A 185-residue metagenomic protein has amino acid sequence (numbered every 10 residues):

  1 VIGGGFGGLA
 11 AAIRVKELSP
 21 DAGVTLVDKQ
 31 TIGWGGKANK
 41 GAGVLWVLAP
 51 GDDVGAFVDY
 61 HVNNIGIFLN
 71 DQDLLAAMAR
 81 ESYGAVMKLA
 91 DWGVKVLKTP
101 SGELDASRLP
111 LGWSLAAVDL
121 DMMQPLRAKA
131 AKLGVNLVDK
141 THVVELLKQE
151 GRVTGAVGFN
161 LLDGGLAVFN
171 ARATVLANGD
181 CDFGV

Functional and structural regions predicted by a protein language model:
V1-L26: N-terminal Rossmann-like FAD-binding beta1-loop-alpha1 element of flavoenzymes
G3, A171, A177-N178: Short, well-ordered coil/turn residues at beta-beta hairpins and beta-strand->alpha-helix junctions within
G8-A12, N178, F183-V185: Short glycine/serine/threonine-rich phosphate/pyrophosphate-binding segments that cradle anionic phosphate groups
A10, R14, G36-K37, T174: Hydrophobic/aromatic ligand-binding patch that stacks against planar heteroaromatic rings of cofactors or nucleotides
A22-G23, K29-T154, G158-G165, A177 (+1 more regions): Conserved N-terminal/central alpha/beta ligand/cofactor-binding core
A42, A171-R172: Short, well-ordered alpha-helix to beta-strand connector turns
L166-N170: Well-ordered beta-strand positions in beta-sheet-rich domains
